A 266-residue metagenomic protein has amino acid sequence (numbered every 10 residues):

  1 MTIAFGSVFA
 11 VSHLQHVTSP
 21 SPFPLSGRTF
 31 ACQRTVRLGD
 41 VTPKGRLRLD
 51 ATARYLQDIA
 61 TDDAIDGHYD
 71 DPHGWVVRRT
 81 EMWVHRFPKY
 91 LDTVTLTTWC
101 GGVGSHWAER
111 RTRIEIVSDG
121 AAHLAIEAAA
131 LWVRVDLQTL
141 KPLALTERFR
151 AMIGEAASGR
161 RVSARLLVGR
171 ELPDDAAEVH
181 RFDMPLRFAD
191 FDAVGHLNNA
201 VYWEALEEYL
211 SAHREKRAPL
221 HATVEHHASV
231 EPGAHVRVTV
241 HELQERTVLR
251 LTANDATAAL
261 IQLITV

Functional and structural regions predicted by a protein language model:
F5, F9, H13-V17, G27 (+4 more regions): HotDog/MaoC-like acyl-thioester-processing domains
F5-R78, E127, V133-H221: Hot-dog-fold acyl-thioester-processing enzymes
